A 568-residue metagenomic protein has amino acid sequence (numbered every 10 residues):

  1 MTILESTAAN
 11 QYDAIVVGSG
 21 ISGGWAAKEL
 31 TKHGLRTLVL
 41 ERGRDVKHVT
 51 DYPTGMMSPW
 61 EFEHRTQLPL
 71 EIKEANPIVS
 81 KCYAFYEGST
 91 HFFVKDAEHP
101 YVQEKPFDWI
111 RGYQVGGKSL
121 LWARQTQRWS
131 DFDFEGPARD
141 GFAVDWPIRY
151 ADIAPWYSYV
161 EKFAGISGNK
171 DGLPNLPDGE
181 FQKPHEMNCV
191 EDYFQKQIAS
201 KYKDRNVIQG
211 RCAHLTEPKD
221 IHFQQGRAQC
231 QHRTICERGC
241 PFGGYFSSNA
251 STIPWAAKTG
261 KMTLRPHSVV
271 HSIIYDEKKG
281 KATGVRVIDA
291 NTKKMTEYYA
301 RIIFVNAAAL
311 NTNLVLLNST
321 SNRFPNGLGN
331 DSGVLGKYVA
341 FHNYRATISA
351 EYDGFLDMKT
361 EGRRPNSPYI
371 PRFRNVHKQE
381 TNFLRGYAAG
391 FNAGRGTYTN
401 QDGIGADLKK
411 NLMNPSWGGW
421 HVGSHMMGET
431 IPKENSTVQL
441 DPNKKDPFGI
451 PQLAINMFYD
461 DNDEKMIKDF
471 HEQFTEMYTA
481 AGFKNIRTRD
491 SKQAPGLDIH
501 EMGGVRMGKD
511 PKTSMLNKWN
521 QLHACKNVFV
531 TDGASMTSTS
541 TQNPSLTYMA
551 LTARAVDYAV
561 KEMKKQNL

Functional and structural regions predicted by a protein language model:
M1-Q11: A short, basic/flexible loop-to-alpha-helix module at the beginning of a structural domain
A14-V39: N-terminal Rossmann-like FAD-binding beta1-loop-alpha1 element of flavoenzymes
K32, R36, E41-E63, F242 (+7 more regions): Glycine-rich loop(s) and the adjacent beta-strand/alpha-helix scaffold that form part
H48-D51, S167-G179, K484-Q493, K565-L568: Short, glycine/acidic-rich hinge or "gate" loops at secondary-structure transitions that mediate conformational
E63-L70, E74-F93, E98-D108, Y113-Q114 (+4 more regions): Conserved redox-cofactor binding core of oxidoreductases
T90-K118, W122, R128, W146-P147 (+5 more regions): FAD cofactor-binding and catalytic pocket of flavoenzymes
I208-T216, R233-C236, H271-I274, G418-T430 (+3 more regions): A glycine-rich dinucleotide-binding beta-alpha-beta segment and adjacent secondary-structure elements that constitute
S538-V556: A conserved FAD-binding loop/helix module that cradles the flavin
